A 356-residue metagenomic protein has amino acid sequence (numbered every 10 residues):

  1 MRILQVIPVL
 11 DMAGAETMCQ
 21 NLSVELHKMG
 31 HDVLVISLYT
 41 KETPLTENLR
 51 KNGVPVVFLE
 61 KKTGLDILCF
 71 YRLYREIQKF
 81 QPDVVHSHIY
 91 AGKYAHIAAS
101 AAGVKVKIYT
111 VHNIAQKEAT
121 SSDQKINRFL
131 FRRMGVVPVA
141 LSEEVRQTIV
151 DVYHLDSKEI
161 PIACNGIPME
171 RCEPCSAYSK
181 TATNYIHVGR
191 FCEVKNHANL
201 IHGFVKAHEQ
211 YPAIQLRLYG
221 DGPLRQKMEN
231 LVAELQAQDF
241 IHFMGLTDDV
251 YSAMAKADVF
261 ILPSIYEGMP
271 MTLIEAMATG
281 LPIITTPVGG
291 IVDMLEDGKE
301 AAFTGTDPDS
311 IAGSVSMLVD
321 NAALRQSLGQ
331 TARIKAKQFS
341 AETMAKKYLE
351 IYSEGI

Functional and structural regions predicted by a protein language model:
L4, Y178-K195, I201-F204: Conserved donor-binding/catalytic core segment of Leloir-type glycosyltransferases
G64-L68, Q147-V152, S157-A182, C192: Acidic anion/phosphate-binding donor-loop and adjacent secondary structure in glycosyltransferase catalytic cores
S87-Y94, V111: Short His-centered aromatic/hydrophobic patch
E229-G245: Nucleotide-activated donor-binding/catalytic signature segment of Leloir-type glycosyltransferases, i.e., the conserved
L246, I265: Aromatic "clamp/platform" in nucleotide-sugar-dependent glycosyltransferases that forms part of the donor/acceptor
P282-T285, L295: Short hydrophobic beta-strand element within catalytic cores of glycosyltransferases and related nucleotide-activated
D297-D309, M317-A322: Conserved acidic donor-binding segment of nucleotide-sugar-dependent glycosyltransferases
S310, M317, L324-Q338, K347-E350: A short, well-ordered alpha-helix in the C-terminal region of glycosyltransferases
